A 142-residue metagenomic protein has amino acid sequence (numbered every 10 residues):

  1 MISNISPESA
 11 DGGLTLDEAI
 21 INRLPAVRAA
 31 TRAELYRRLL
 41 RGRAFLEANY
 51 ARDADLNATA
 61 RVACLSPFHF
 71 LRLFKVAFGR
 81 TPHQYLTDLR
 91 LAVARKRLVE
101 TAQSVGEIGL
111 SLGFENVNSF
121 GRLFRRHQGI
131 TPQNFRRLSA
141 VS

Functional and structural regions predicted by a protein language model:
M1-S6, S119, V141: Generic protein-terminus/edge-of-domain signal
I2-A44, A48, N57-A63, V76-T81 (+1 more regions): Short, Lys/Arg-enriched, Trp-marked, Pro/Gly-tolerant hinge/linker segments that flank
I20, L24, R122-S142: …primarily DNA-binding HTH/wHTH and HhH modules…
L40, A44-N57, V76-E115, R137-S142: Terminal helix-turn-helix DNA-binding modules in bacterial transcription factors
V62-A63, S104, Q128: Hydrophobic/basic alpha-helical segments enriched in Actinobacteria
A63, L112-G113, F124: Core residues of bacterial helix-turn-helix
S66-P67, E115-N116: Short coil turns linking two alpha-helices in DNA-binding domains
F70, F74, S119-F120, F124: Short hydrophobic/aromatic patch on the recognition helix
